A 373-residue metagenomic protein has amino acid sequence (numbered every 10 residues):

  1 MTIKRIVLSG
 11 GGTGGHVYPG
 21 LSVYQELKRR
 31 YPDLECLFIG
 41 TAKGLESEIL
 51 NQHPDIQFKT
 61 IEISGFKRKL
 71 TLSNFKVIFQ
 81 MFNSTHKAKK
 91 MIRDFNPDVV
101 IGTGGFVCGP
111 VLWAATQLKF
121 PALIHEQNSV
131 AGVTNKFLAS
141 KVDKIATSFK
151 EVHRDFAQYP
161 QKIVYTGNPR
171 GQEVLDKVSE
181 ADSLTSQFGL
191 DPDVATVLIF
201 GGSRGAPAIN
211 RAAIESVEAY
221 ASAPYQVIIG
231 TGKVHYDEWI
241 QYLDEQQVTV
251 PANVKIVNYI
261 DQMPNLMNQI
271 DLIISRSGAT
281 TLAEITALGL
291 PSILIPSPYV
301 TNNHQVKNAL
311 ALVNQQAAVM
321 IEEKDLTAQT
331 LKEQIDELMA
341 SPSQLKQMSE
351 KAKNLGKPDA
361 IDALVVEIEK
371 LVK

Functional and structural regions predicted by a protein language model:
T2-R5, Q57, T116-S179: Active-site-proximal region of nucleotide-activated glycan assembly enzymes, centered on histidine/acidic-rich loops
I3-G11, D33-Q80, K233-H235, K324: Conserved nucleotide-sugar phosphate-binding/catalytic loop shared by glycosyltransferases and other
G44, I49-P54, S179-S186, L190-I273 (+3 more regions): Donor-nucleotide binding loops and adjacent catalytic segments primarily of GT-B fold Leloir glycosyltransferases
G44-E48, P97-L118: An aromatic- and histidine-rich active-site surface loop
L70-V99: An amphipathic, basic-hydrophobic alpha-helix
P97-V99, I260, P264, N268-A283 (+1 more regions): Acidic donor-binding loop of glycosyltransferase active sites
E337, Q344-P358: A short, well-ordered alpha-helix in the C-terminal region of glycosyltransferases
K357-K373: C-terminal alpha-helical cap of glycosyltransferases
